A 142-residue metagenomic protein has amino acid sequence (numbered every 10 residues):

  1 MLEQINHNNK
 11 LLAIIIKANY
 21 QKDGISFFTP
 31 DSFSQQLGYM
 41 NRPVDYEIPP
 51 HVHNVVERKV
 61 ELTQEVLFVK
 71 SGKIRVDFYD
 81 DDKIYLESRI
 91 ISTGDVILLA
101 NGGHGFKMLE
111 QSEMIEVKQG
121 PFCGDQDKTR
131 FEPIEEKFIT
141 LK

Functional and structural regions predicted by a protein language model:
M1-N41, L141-K142: A short, N-terminal "cap"/entry segment at the start of jelly-roll beta-barrel domains of the cupin/DSBH fold
H7, G105-K142: Double-stranded beta-helix
Y39-E61: Conserved short histidine dyad/triad with adjacent acidic residue
P43, V69, S92, L99-A100 (+1 more regions): A short, compositionally biased micro-patch
P43-V44, L62-D77: Glycine- and acidic-residue-biased ligand/ion/polar-headgroup-sensing regions
P50, V76-D77, I97-L99, H104-L109 (+1 more regions): Short beta-strand His + acidic residue motifs that chelate non-heme Fe in jelly-roll/DSBH and cupin folds
D80-N101: Short acidic-glycine-tyrosine-enriched beta hairpin
